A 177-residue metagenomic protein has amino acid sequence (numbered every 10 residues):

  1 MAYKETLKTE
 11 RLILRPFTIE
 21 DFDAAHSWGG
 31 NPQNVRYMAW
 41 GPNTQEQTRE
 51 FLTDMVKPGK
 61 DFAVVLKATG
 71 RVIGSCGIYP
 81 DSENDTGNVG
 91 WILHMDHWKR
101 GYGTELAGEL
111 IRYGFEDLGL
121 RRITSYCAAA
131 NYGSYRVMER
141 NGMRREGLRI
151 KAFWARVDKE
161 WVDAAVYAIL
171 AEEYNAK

Functional and structural regions predicted by a protein language model:
M1-V35, D61, V65-K177: Acyl-donor (CoA/ACP) binding surface of acyl/acetyltransferases
Q33-D54: Conserved GNAT-fold acetyl-CoA-binding loop/helix
D54-K57, E116: Secondary-structure boundary motif
